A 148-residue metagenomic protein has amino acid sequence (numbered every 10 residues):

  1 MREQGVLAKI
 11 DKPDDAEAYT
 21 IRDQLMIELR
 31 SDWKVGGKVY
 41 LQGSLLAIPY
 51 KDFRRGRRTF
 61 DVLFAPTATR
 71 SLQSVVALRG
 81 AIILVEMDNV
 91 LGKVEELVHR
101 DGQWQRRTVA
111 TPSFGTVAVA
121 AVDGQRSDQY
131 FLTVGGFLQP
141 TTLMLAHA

Functional and structural regions predicted by a protein language model:
M1-A148: Peripheral, non-catalytic segments that deliver or gate enzyme domains
